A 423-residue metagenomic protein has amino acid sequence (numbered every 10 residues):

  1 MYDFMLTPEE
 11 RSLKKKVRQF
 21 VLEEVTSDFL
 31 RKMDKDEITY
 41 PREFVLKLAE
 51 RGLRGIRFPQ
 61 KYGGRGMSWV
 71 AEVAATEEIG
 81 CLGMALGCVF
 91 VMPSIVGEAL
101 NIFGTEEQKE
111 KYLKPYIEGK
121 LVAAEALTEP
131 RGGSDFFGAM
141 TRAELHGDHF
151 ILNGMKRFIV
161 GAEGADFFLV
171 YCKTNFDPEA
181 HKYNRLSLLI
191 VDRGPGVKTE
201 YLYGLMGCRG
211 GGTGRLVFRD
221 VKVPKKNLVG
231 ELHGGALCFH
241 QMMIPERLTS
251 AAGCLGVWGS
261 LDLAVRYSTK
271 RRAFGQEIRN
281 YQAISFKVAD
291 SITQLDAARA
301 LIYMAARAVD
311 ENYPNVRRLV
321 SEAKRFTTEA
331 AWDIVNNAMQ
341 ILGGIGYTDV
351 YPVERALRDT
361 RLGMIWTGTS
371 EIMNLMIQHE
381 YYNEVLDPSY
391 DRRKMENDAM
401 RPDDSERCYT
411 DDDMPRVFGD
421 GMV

Functional and structural regions predicted by a protein language model:
Y2, A74-A75, I95, Q241 (+1 more regions): Glycine-rich phosphate/cofactor-binding loops in nucleotide/flavin-utilizing enzymes
Y2-P8, S12-L13, C81, I95 (+4 more regions): Glycine-rich beta->alpha junctions and the first turn(s) of the following alpha-helix
F29-D36, T269-Q276, I292-F326, M339-G344: C-terminal helix-coil-helix/basic helical segment that borders enzyme active sites and/or dimer interfaces and provides
E50-E110, K114-K120, V160-F167, V309-N312 (+2 more regions): Internal helix-loop-helix
G119-L127, Y171: A short, Trp-centered hydrophobic/proline-enriched beta-strand micro-motif
G132, R157-A162, G207-C208, I244-T249 (+1 more regions): Glycine-rich phosphate/pyrophosphate-binding beta-alpha loops
T141-E144: A structural signal for short hydrophobic beta-strand segments in well-ordered beta-sheet cores
H149, N153-K198: A short core secondary-structure module
